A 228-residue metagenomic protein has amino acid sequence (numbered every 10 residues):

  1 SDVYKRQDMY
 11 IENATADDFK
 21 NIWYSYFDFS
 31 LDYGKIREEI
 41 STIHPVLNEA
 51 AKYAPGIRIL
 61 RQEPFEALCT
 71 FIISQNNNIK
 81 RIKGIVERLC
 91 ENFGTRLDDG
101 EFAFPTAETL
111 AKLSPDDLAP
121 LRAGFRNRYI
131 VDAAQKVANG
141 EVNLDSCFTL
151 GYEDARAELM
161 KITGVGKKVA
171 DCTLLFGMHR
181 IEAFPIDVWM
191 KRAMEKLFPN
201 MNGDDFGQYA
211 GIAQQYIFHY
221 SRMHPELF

Functional and structural regions predicted by a protein language model:
S1-F228: HhH-family (HhH-GPD) DNA N-glycosylase catalytic core used in base-excision repair
